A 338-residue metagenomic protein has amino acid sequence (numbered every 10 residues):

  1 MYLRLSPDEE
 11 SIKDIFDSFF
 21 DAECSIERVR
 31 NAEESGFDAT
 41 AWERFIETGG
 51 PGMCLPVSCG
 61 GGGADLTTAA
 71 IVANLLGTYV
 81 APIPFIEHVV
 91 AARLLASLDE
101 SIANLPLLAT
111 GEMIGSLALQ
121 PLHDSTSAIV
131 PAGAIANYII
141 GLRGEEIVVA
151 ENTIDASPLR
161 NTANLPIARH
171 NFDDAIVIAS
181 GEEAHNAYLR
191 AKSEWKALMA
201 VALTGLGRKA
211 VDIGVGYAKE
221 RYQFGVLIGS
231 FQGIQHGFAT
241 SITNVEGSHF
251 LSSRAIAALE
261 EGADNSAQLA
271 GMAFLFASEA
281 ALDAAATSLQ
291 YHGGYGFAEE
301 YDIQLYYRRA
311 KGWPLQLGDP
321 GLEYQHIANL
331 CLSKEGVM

Functional and structural regions predicted by a protein language model:
M1-R4, A91, I176-V177: Charged, low-complexity surface segments at secondary-structure and domain boundaries
M1-Y79, S101, G111-E112, G181 (+1 more regions): Alpha-helical interface subdomain recognition
V80-P84, R93, E100-D212, G216 (+1 more regions): FAD-binding core of flavoproteins
V90-L98, N329: Helix-loop "lid/cap" segments that line or gate small-molecule binding pockets
